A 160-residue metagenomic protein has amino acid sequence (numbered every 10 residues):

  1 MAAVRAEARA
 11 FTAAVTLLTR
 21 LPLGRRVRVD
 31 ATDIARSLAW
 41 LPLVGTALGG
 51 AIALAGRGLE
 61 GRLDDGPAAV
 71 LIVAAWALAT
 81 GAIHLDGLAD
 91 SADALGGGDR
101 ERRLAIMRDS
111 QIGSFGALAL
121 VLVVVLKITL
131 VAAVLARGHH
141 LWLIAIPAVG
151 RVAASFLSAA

Functional and structural regions predicted by a protein language model:
M1-V29: Membrane-proximal soluble regions of multi-pass membrane proteins
A14, L18, L78-H84, A145-A160: Transmembrane alpha-helical segments that form the membrane-embedded catalytic/substrate-channel core of multi-pass
A14-L17, A77, G87, A94 (+2 more regions): Residue-level recognition of specific faces of alpha-helices
L21-R28, G96-D99, A154-A160: Hydrophobic, membrane-facing alpha-helical anchors
D33-I52, S91-A145: Multi-pass membrane catalytic core of lipid/isoprenoid biosynthesis enzymes
A39-S91, L141-I146: Membrane-embedded alpha-helical segments that form the functional core of polytopic membrane enzymes, especially those
A53, R57, A77, I128 (+2 more regions): Membrane-embedded alpha-helical segments of multi-pass transporters/permeases
